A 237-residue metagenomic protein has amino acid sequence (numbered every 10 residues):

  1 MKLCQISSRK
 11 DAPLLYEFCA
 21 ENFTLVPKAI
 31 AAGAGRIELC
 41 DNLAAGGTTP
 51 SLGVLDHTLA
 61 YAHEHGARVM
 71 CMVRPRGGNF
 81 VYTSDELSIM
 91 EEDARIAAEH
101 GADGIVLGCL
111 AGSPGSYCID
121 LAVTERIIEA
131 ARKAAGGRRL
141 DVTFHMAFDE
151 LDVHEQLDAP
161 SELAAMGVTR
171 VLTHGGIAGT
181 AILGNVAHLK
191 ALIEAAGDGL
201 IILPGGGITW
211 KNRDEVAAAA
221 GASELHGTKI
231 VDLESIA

Functional and structural regions predicted by a protein language model:
L3-I37, N42-T49: N-terminal pre-domain/capping segments
Q5-N22, V73-I89, S113-S116, T143-E155: Active-site mouth loops of central-metabolism enzymes
Y16-A20, I37-L39, V69-V73, I105-L107 (+4 more regions): Hydrophobic faces of well-ordered beta-strands that scaffold small-molecule active sites in alpha/beta enzyme cores
E21-A32, G78-I96, D149-M166, L192 (+2 more regions): Catalytic cores of alpha/beta
F23, L55, G66-A122: Active-site beta->alpha loop and helix N-cap motifs at the rims of alpha/beta catalytic domains
T24, L43-H63, D85, L110-R132 (+4 more regions): Active-site-adjacent beta->alpha loops and helix N-cap segments on the catalytic face of soluble alpha/beta enzymes
I30-A31, L55-R68, R95-G101, I128-G137 (+3 more regions): Acidic (Asp/Glu)-rich catalytic clusters
R36-T48, I96, H100-P114, M166-I182 (+2 more regions): Glycine-rich phosphate-binding active-site loops on the catalytic face of alpha/beta enzymes
